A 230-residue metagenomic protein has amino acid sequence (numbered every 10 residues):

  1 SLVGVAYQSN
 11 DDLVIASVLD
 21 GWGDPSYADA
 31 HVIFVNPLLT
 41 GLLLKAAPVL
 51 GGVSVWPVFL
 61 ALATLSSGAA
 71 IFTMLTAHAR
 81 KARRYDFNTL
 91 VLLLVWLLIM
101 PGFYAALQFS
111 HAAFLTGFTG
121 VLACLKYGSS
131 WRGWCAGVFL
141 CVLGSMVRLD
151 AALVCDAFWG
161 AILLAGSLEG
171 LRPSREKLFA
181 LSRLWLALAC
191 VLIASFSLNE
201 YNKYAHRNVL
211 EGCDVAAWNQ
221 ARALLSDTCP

Functional and structural regions predicted by a protein language model:
S1-V32, L44-P48: Extracytoplasmic loop-helix module adjacent to an early transmembrane segment
D29-S54, V58-L62: Short hydrophobic/aromatic helix or loop-helix immediately within or flanking a transmembrane segment in polytopic
L62-A82: Transmembrane-helix motifs of polytopic, lipid-linked glycan transferases
R84-V91, L125-L143, R183: Short hydrophobic alpha-helices at membrane interfaces in multi-pass membrane enzymes
L90-T116, M146: Aromatic- and kink-enriched transmembrane "portal" helix at the membrane-lumen/periplasm boundary that abuts
G117-G133, G166-E169: Membrane-interface transmembrane helices that cradle and orient dolichyl/undecaprenyl
W134-L149, C155, G160, L188-F196: Membrane-interface alpha helices of multi-pass inner-membrane proteins
L153, A180-P230: Juxtamembrane membrane-water interface segments immediately following transmembrane helices in multi-pass
